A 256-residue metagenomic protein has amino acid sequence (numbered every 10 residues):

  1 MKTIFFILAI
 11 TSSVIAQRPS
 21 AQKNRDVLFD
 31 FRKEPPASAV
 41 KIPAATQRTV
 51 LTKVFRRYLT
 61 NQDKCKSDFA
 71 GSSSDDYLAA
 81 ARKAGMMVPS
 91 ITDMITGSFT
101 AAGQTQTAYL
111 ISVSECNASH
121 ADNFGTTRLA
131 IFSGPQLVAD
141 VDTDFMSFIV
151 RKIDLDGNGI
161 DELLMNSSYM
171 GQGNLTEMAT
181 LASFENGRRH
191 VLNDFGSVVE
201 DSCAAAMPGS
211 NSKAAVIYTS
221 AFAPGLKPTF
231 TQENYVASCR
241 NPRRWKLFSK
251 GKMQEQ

Functional and structural regions predicted by a protein language model:
M1-I7: Sec-dependent signal peptide recognition, specifically the positively charged N-region followed immediately by
L8-Q17: Hydrophobic h-region of N-terminal signal peptides that target proteins for export in Gram-negative bacteria
A16-D76, A80, G171-Q256: Acidic, small-residue rich beta-repeat scaffolds with periodic aromatic anchors
A79-M87, L137-D142, S202: A short beta-strand motif characteristic of beta-propeller blades
A84-M86, E115-N123, V141, Y169-N174 (+1 more regions): Short consensus segments that form the blades of beta-propeller domains, in both extracellular/periplasmic
I95, Q104-V150: A glycine-rich, hydrophobic loop/mini-helix early in the fold
S98-S112, D154-Y169, I217-T231: Acidic/hydrophobic-patterned starts of short beta strands in beta-sheet-rich repeat architectures
M146-I153, S202-A205: Repeated scaffold domains used in trafficking and secretory/extracellular systems, primarily beta-propellers
